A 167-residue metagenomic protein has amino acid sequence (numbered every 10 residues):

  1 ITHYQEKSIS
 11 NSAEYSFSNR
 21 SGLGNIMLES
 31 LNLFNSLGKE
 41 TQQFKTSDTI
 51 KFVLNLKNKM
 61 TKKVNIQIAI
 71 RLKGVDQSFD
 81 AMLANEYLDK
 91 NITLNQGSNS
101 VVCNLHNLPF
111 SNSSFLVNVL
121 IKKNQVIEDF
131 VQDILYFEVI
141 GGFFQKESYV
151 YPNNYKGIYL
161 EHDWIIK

Functional and structural regions predicted by a protein language model:
I1-K167: Localized sequence-composition bias
